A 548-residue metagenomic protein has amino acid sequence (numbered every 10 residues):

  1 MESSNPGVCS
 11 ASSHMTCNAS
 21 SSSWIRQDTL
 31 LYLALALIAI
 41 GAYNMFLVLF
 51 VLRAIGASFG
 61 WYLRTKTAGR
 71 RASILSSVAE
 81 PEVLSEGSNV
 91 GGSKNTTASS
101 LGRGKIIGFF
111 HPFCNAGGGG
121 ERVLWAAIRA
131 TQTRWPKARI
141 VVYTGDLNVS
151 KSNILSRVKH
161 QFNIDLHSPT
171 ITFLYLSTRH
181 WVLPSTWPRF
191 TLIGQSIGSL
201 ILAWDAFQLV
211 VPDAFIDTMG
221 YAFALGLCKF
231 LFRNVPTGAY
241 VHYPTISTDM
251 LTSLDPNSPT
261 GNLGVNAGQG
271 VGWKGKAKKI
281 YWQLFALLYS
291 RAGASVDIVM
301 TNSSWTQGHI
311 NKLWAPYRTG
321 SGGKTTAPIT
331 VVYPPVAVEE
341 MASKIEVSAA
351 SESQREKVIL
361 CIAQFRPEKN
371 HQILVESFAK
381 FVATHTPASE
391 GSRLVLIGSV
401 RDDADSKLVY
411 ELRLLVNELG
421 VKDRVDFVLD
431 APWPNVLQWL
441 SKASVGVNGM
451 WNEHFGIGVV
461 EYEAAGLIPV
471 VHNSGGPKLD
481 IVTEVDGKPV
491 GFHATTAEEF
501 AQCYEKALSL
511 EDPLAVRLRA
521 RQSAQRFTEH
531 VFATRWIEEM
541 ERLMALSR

Functional and structural regions predicted by a protein language model:
W204-D205, T245, N257, G261-V299 (+2 more regions): Membrane-proximal helix-turn-helix segments that form the acceptor-binding/catalytic region of lipid-linked
A214-D217, F230-V271, G323, T330: Active-site proximal beta-strand in glycosyltransferases
I298-M300, V336, E340, I345-K369 (+2 more regions): Conserved donor-binding/catalytic core segment of Leloir-type glycosyltransferases
S406-P434: Nucleotide-activated donor-binding/catalytic signature segment of Leloir-type glycosyltransferases, i.e., the conserved
D430, Q438-A443, W536: Short alpha-helical donor nucleotide-sugar binding micro-motif in glycosyltransferases
W451: Aromatic "clamp/platform" in nucleotide-sugar-dependent glycosyltransferases that forms part of the donor/acceptor
K478-K506: Change "using UDP/GDP/dTDP sugars" to "using nucleotide sugars
T495, L508-R548: A charged, aromatic-enriched C-terminal amphipathic alpha-helix characteristic of glycosyltransferases across folds
